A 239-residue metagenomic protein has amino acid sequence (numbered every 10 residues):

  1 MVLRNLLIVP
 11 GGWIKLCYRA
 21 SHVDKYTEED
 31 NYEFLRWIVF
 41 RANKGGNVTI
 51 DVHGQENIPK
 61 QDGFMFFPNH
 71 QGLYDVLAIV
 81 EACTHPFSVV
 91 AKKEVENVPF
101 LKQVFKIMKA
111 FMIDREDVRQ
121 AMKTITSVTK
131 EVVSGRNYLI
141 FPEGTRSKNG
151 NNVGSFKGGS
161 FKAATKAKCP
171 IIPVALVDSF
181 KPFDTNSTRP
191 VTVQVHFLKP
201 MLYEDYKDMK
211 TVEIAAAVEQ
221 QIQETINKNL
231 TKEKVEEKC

Functional and structural regions predicted by a protein language model:
M1-E33, I50, E56-K60, E213-C239: Membrane-interfacial terminal anchoring regions of lipid-handling membrane enzymes
G12-H22, D30-Y32, G45-G46, K60-V118: Catalytic core of membrane glycerolipid acyltransferases/transacylases, capturing the structured, soluble-facing
W37, R41-F64: A short, well-structured juxtamembrane/interface segment
A42-N43, F105, E131, A164: A generic structural signal for well-ordered alpha-helical segments
V52, F111-D114, Y203: Short acidic-hydrophobic, aromatic-tinged amphipathic segments that line or gate anion-handling sites
V52, F66, V89, V195-F197: Generic preference for hydrophobic
M122-C239: Non-catalytic C-terminal accessory region of glycerolipid acyltransferases and related lyso-lipid remodeling enzymes
